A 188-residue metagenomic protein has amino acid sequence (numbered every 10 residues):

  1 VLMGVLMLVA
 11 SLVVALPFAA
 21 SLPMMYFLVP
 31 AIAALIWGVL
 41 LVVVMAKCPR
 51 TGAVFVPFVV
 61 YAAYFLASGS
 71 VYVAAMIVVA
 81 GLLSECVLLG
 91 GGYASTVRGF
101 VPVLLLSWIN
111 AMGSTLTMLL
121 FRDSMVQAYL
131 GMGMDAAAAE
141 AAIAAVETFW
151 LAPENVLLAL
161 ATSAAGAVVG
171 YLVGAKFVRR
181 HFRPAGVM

Functional and structural regions predicted by a protein language model:
V1-L2, A31-I32, V54-V59, A74-A75 (+2 more regions): Hydrophobic alpha-helical transmembrane segments
V1-V56: Hydrophobic transmembrane alpha-helices
M3-V5, V9, I77-M118, A167 (+1 more regions): Short helix-perturbing small/polar motifs within transmembrane alpha-helices
S11-A20, T51-G52, L66-V71, W150-N155 (+1 more regions): Transmembrane helix-loop junctions in multi-pass membrane proteins
V14-F18, L22, C48, G52 (+5 more regions): Membrane-interfacial segments
A15, A19, Y61-L88: Interfacial aromatic-anchored transmembrane helix boundaries in multi-pass membrane proteins
M76-G81, F182-M188: Hydrophobic alpha-helical transmembrane segments of integral membrane proteins
P102-R179: Membrane-embedded alpha-helical hairpins and interfacial helices in multi-pass inner-membrane proteins
